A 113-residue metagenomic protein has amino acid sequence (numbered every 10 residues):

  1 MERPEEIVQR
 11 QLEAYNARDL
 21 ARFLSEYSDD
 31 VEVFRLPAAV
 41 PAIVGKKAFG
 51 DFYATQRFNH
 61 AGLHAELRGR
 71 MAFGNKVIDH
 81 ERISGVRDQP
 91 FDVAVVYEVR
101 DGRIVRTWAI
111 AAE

Functional and structural regions predicted by a protein language model:
M1-Y15: N-terminal leader/targeting helix
R3, N16-D19, F34, V40 (+1 more regions): A beta-strand edge to alpha-helix "cap/lid" segment located at domain peripheries
E6, R10, S25, D51 (+1 more regions): Charged/polar, solvent-exposed surface patches and flexible loops
Q9-E13, S25-A39: Short, solvent-exposed secondary-structure junction/capping segments
